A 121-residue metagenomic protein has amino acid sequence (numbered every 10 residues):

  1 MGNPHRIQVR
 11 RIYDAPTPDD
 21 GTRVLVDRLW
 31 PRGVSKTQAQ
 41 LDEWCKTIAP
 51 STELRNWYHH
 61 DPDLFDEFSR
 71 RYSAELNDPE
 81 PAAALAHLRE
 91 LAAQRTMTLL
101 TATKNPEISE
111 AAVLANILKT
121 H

Functional and structural regions predicted by a protein language model:
M1-H121: Residues lining hydrophobic/aromatic ligand-binding pockets adjacent to catalytic sites
